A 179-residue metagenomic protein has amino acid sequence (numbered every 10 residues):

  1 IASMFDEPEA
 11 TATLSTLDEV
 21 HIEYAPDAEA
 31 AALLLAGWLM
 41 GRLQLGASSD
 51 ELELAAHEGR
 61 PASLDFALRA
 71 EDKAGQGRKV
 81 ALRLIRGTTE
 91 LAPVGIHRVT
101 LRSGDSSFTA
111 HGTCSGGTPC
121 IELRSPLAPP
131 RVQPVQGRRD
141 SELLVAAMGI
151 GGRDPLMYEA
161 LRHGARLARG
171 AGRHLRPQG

Functional and structural regions predicted by a protein language model:
I1-L68: ATP/pyrophosphate-binding catalytic subdomain of soluble kinases
L35, G41-S48, H57-G179: Long, compositionally biased intrinsically disordered terminal regions
